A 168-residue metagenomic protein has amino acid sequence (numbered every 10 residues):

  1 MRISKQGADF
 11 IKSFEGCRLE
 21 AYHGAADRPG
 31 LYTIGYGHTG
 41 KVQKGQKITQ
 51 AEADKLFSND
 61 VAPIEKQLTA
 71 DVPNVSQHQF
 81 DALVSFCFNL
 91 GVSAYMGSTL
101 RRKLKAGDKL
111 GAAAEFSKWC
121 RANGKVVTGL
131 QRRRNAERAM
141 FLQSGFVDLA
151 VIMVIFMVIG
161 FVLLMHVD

Functional and structural regions predicted by a protein language model:
M1-P29, H38-Q43, K47-T69, S93-D168: Long, amphipathic alpha-helical surface segments
R28-L31, F80: A structure-centric signal for secondary-structure junctions around beta-strands
V72-Q79: Structural motif
L83: Noncatalytic nucleic-acid binding interfaces
C87-V92: Short alpha-helix boundary/capping elements
